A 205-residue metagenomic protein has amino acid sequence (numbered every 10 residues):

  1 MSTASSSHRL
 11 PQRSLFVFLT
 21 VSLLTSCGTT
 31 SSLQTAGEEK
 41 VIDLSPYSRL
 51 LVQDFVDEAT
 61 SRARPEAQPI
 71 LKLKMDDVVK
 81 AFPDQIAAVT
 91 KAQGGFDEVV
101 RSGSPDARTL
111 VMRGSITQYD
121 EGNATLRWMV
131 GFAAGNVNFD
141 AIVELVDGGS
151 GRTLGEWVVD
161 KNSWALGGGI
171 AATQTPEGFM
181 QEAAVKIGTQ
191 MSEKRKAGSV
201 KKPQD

Functional and structural regions predicted by a protein language model:
S2-F16: Bacterial N-terminal signal peptides that target proteins for export
S14-S26: Bacterial N-terminal signal peptides
C27-A88, G122, W157-D160, G188-D205: A structural "domain/chain start" motif
G28-S31, R101-T153, W164-I170: Surface-exposed short loop/turn segments
A67-K74, G149-E193: Short secondary-structure boundary motifs at beta->alpha junctions and helix caps
Q93-S104, S199: Surface-exposed patches in mature extracellular/periplasmic domains of secreted proteins
